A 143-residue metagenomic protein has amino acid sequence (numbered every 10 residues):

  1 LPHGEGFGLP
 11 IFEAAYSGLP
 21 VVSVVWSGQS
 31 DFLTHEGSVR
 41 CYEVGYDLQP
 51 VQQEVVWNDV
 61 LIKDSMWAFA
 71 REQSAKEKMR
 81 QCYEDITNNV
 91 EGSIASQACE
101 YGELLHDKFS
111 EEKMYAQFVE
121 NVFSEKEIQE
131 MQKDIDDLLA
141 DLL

Functional and structural regions predicted by a protein language model:
H3: Aromatic "clamp/platform" in nucleotide-sugar-dependent glycosyltransferases that forms part of the donor/acceptor
F7, S27-F32, Q49-V55: Short glycine/proline-enriched, acidic/aromatic patches that form the donor-sugar handling elements
F7, V21, F32-L33, W67 (+2 more regions): Long, contiguous hydrophobic alpha-helical segments, chiefly transmembrane helices and signal peptides
I11, P20-S23, L33, R40-E43: Short hydrophobic beta-strand element within catalytic cores of glycosyltransferases and related nucleotide-activated
A14: Donor-sugar nucleotide-binding helix/loop cap in glycosyltransferases
S17: Catalytic cores of extracellular degradative/oxidative enzymes
S38-V56: Mobile, glycine-enriched helix-loop/loop "lid" segments at the mouths of ligand-binding/catalytic clefts that gate
P50-L143: C-terminal amphipathic helix plus adjacent low-complexity, charged tail appended to glycosyltransferase catalytic
